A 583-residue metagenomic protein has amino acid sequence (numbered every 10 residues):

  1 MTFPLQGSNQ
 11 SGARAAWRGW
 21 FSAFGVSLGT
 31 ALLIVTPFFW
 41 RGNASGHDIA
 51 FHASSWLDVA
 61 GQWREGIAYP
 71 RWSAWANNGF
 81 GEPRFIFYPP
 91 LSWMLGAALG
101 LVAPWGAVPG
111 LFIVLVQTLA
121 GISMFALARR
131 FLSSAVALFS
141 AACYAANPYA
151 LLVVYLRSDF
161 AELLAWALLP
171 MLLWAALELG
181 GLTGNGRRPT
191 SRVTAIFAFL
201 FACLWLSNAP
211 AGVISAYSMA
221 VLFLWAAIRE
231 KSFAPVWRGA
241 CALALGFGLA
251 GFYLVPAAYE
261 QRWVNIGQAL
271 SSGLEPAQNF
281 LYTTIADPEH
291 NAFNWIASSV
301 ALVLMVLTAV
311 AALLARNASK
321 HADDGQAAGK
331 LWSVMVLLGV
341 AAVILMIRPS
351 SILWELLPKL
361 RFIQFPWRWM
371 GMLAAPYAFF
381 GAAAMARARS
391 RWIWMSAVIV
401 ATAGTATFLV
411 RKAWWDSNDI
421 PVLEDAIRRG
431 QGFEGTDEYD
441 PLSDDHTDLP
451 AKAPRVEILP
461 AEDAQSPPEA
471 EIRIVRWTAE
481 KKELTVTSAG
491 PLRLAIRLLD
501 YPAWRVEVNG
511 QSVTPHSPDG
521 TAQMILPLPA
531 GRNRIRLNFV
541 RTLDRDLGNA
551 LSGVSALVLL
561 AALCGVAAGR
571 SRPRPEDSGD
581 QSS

Functional and structural regions predicted by a protein language model:
T2, W56, W174, E230 (+9 more regions): Intrinsically disordered, low-complexity regions
T2-D416, N533-N538, R545-P573, D577-S583: Membrane-embedded transmembrane-helix bundle of lipid-linked glycan/lipid transferases
W20, L28, T36, W40 (+13 more regions): Generic structural motif recognizing short loop/turn segments at the entrances and edges of beta-strands
F24, W63-R64, A142-A145, G339-S350 (+5 more regions): A generic short-segment signal for beta-strand/edge and adjacent turn/coil regions
K412-R473, A479-K481: Membrane-interface segments at or immediately adjacent to transmembrane helices that form the boundary between
R455-R572: Active-site-proximal, structured, solvent-exposed surfaces of multi-pass membrane proteins that position macromolecular
